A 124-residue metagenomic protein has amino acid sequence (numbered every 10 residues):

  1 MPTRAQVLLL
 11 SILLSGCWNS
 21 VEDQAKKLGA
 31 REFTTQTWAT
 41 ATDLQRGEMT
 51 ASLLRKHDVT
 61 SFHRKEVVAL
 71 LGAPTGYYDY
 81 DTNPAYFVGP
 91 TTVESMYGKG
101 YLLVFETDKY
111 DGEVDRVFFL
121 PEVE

Functional and structural regions predicted by a protein language model:
P2-L9: Sec-dependent signal peptide recognition, specifically the positively charged N-region followed immediately by
L9-L10, K65: Exposed boundary/loop context
L14-G16: C-terminal motif of bacterial Sec signal peptides marking the signal peptidase cleavage site
W18-E124: Residues within mature, well-folded domains
